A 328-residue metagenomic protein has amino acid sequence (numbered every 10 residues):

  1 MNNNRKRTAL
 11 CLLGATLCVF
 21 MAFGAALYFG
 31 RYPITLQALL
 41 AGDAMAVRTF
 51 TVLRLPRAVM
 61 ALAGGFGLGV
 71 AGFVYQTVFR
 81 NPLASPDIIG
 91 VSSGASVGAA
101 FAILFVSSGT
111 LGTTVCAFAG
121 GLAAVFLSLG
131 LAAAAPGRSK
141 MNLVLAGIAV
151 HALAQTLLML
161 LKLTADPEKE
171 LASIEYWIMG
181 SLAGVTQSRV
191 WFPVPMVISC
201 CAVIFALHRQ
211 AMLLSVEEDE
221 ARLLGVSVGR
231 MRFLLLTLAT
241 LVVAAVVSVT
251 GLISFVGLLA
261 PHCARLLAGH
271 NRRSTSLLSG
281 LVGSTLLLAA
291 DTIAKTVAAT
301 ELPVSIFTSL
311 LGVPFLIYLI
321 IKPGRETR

Functional and structural regions predicted by a protein language model:
M1-R328: Alpha-helical transmembrane segments in inner-membrane proteins
